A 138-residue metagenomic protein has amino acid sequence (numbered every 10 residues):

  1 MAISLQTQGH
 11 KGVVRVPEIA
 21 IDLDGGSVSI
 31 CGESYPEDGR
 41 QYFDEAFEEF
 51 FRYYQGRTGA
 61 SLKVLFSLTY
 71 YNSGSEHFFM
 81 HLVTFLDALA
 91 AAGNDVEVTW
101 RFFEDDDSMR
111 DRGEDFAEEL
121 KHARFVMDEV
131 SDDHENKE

Functional and structural regions predicted by a protein language model:
A2-T7, S108-E138: A cross-taxonomic marker for long C-terminal extensions/tails that follow the last structured domain
I3-F47: STAS-typified acidic loop motif
Q8-K11, P36, A91, D115 (+1 more regions): Extended interaction regions within the primary functional domain
A20, Q55-T58: Short glycine/proline-enriched loop/turn "hinge" motifs that connect secondary-structure elements and lie
Q41, F47, G59, K63-F116: Amphipathic alpha-helical interaction surfaces in cytosolic regulatory modules
A46-G56: Helix-loop module immediately N-terminal to the HCX5R catalytic loop in PTP-like cysteine phosphatase domains
Y53-Y54, E97, F103, D132-E135: Short, intrinsically disordered/low-complexity patches at protein termini and at juxtamembrane boundaries
